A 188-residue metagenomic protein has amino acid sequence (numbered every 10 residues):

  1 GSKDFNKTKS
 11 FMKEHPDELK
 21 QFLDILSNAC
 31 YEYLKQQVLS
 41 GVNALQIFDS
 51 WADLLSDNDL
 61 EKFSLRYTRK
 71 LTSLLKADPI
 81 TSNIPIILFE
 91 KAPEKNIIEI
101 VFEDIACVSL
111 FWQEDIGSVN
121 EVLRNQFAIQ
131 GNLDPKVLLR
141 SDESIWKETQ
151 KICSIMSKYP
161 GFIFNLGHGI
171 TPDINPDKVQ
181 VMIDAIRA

Functional and structural regions predicted by a protein language model:
G1-A188: Active-site loop segments of alpha/beta catalytic cores
